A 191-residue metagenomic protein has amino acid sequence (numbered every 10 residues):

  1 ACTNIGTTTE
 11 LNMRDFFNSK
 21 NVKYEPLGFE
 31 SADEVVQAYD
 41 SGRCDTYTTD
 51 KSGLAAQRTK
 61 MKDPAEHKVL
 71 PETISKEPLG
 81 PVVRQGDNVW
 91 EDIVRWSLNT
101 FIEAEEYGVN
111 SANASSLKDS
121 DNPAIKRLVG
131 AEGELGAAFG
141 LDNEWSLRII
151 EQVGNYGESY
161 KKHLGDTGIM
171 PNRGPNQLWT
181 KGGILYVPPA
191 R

Functional and structural regions predicted by a protein language model:
A1-N4, Y47, V82: Short, well-ordered beta-strand segments
A1-Q37, S52: Bilobed "Venus flytrap"/periplasmic-binding protein-like clamshell domains and structurally analogous long
T7-T8, G53-L54, P71-E144, N155-G157 (+1 more regions): Extended ligand-binding regions for polar small-molecule ligands
E25, K60-S75, Q85-G86: Short beta-strand->loop
D40-T49: Alpha-to-beta junction loops
T48-Q57: Ligand-binding clamshell of periplasmic/extracellular solute-binding protein-like
L141-P171: C-terminal capping/gating helix-and-loop segments adjacent to ligand/active sites or protein-protein/ligand interfaces
K162-R191: Conserved C-terminal helix/tail region of periplasmic/extracytoplasmic solute-binding proteins
